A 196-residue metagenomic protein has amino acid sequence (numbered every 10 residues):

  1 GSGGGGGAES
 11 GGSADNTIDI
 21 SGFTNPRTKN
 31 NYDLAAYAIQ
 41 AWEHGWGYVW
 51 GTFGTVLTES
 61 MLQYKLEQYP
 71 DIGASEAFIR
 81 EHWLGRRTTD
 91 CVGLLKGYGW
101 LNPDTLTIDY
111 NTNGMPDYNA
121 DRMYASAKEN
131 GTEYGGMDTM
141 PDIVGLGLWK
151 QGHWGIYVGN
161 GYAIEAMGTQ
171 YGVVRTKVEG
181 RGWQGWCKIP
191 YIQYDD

Functional and structural regions predicted by a protein language model:
G1-S10, E179-D196: Low-complexity, Gly/Ser/Thr/Pro-rich intrinsically disordered linker/tail segments
G4-T107, Q151-H153, I164-T169: N-terminal capping segments
N30, D90, N119, G136-D138 (+1 more regions): Helix N-cap and loop-to-helix transition residues
T52, R122, A127-K128, K177 (+1 more regions): Solvent-exposed, flexible loop/coil residues
V56-E81, L106-T139, I192-D195: Surface-exposed intrinsically disordered loops and tails
M140-G147: Short, hydrophobic/aromatic-rich segments at coil-to-beta transitions
K150, I156-G182: Catalytic Cys-His active-site segments of thiol-dependent hydrolases/isopeptidases
